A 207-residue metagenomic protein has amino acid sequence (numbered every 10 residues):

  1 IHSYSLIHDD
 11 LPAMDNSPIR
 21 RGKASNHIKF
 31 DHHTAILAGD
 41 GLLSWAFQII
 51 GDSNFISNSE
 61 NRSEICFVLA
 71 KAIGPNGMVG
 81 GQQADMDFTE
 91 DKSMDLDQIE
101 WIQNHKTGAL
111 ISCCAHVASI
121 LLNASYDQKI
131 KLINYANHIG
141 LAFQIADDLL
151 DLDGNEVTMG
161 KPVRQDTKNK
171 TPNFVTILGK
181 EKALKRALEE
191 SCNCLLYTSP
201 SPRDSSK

Functional and structural regions predicted by a protein language model:
I1-L196: Mg2+-dependent prenyl diphosphate-binding active-site environment of isoprenoid biosynthetic enzymes
Y197-D204: Conserved small/polar residues in nucleotide/adenosyl-binding loops
